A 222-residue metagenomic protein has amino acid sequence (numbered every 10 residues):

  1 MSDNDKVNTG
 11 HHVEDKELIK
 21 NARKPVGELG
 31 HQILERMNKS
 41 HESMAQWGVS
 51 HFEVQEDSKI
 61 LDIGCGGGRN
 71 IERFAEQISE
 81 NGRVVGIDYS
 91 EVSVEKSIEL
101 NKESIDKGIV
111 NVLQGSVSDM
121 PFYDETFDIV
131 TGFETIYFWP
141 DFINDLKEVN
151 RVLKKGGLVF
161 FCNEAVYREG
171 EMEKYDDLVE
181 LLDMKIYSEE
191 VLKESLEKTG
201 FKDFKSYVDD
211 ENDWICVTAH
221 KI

Functional and structural regions predicted by a protein language model:
G10-E42, L158-T218: C-terminal alpha-helical "lid/dimerization" subdomain adjacent to the S-adenosyl-L-methionine
K39-E56: Conserved alpha-helix/loop element of class I SAM-dependent methyltransferases that forms part of the SAM/SAH-binding
S50-Q55, E76-Q77, M120-P121: Glycine-rich helix-loop-beta junction characteristic of Rossmann-like nucleotide cofactor-binding loops
D57, E80-N81, L153-L158: Short glycine-dipeptide loop
L61-D119: Class I SAM-dependent methyltransferase SAM/SAH-binding core
S118-I129: A short acidic, Gly/Pro-enriched loop at the edge of an enzyme's catalytic core that lines a small-molecule cofactor
I129-F142: A short SAM/SAH-binding and catalytic strip from SAM-dependent methyltransferases
I143-K155: A short glycine-rich, Lys/Arg-flanked "PGG" loop and its adjoining helix->strand segment in the class I
